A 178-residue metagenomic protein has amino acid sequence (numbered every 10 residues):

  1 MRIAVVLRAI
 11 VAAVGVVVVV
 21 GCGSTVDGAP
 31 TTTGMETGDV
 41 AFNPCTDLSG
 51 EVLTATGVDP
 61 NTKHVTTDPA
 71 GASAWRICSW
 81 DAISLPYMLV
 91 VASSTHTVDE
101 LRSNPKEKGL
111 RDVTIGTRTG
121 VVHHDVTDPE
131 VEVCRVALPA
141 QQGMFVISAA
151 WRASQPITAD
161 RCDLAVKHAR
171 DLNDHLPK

Functional and structural regions predicted by a protein language model:
M1-A12: Bacterial N-terminal signal peptides that target proteins for export
V18-G21: C-terminal motif of bacterial Sec signal peptides marking the signal peptidase cleavage site
G23-V26: Bacterial signal peptide processing site
T31-V52: Post-signal peptide N-terminal segment of mature Sec-exported envelope proteins
G50, T54-V58, R170-P177: Sec-exported extracytoplasmic/periplasmic mature domains
A55, D59-H124: Short, solvent-exposed recognition patches
G109-K178: A short, solvent-exposed beta-edge/loop patch
